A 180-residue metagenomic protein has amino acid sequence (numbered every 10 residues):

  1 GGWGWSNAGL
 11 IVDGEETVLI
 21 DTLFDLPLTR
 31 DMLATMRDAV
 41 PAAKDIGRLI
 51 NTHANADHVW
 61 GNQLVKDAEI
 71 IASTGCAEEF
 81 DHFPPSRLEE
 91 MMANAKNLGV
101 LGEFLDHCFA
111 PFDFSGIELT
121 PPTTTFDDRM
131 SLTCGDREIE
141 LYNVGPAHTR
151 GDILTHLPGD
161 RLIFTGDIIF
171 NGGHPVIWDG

Functional and structural regions predicted by a protein language model:
G1-D38, I153-D167: Conserved beta-strand hairpin/beta-sheet module of binuclear metal-dependent hydrolase folds, prominently
G1-W3, T124-T125, G145-R150: A short catalytic or substrate-binding loop motif that flags glycine-/basic-rich loops and adjacent residues that bind
W5, L26-P27, A54-W60, A77-D81 (+2 more regions): Active-site environment of divalent metal-dependent phosphoester hydrolases
G14-E16, P27-A72: Active-site metal-binding motif and surrounding structural segment of the metallo-beta-lactamase
V18-T22, G47-I50, E140-L141: Short catalytic-loop micro-motif centered on adjacent basic/acidic residues
T22-L23, A54, G75-C76, P146 (+2 more regions): Active-site metal-binding loops of divalent metal-dependent hydrolases
E78, H82-N143, G159: Metallo-beta-lactamase
E138-G180: Active-site-proximal loop/helix segments of hydrolase catalytic cores
